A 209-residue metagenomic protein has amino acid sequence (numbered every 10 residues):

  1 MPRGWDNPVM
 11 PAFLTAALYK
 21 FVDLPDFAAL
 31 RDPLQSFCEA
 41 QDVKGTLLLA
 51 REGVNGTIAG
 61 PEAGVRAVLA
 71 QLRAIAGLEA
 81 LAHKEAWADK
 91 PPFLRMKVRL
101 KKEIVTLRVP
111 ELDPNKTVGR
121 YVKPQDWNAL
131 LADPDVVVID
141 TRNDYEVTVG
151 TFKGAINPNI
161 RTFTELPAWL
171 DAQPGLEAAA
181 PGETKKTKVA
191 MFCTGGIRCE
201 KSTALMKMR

Functional and structural regions predicted by a protein language model:
P2-R209: Cytosolic catalytic domains that perform sulfur/thiol-centered chemistry
